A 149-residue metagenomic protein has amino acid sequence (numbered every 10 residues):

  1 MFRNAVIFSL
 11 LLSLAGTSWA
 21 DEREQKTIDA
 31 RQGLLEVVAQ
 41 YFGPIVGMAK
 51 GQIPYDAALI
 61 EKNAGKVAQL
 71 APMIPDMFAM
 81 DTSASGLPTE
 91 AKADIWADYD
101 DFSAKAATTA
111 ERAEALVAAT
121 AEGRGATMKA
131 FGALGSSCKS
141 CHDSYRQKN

Functional and structural regions predicted by a protein language model:
M1-V6: Bacterial N-terminal signal peptides that target proteins for export
F8-L12: Hydrophobic alpha-helical targeting segments used for export or membrane insertion
A15-S18: N-terminal signal peptide c-region/cleavage motif recognized by signal peptidases
Q25-A57, N63-N149: Sequence context surrounding c-type heme c attachment/ligation sites in exported
